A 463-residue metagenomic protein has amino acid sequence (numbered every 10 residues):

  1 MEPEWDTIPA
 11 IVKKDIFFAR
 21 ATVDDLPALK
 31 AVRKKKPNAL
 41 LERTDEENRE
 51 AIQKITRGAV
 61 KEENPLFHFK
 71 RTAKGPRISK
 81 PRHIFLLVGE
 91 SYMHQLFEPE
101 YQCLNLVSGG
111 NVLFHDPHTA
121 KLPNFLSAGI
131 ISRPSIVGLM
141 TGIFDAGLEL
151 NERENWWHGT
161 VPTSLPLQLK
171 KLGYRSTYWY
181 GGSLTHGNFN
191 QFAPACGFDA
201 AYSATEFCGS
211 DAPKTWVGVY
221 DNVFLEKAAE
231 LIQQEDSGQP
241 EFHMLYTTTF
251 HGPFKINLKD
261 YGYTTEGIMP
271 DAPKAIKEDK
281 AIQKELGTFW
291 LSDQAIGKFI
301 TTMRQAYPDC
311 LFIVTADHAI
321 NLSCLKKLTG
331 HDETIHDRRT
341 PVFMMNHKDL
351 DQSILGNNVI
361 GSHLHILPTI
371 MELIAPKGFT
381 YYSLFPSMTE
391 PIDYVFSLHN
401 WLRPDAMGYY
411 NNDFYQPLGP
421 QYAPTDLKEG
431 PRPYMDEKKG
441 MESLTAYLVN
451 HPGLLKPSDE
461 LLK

Functional and structural regions predicted by a protein language model:
M1-R82, P99, L104, F114-T119 (+1 more regions): N-terminal secretory/membrane-targeting segments
R57-K463: Solvent-exposed soluble domains appended to multi-pass membrane proteins
